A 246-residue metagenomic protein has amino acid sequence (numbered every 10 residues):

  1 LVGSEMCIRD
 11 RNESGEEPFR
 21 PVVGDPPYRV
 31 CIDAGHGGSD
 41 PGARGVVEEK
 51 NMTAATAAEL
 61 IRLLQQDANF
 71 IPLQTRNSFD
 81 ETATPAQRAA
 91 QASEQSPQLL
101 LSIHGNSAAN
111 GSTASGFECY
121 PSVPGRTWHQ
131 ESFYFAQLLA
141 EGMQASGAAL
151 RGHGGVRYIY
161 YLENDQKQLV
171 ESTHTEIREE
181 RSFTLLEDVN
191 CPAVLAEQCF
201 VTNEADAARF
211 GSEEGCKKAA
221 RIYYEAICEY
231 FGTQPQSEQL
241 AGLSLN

Functional and structural regions predicted by a protein language model:
L1-I8: Short, small-residue-biased leader/transition segments that mark boundaries at the very start of proteins
G3, P27, C191: Conserved catalytic motifs of the protein kinase core domain
R11, G15-R20, N51-N246: Active-site-proximal helix/loop segments of hydrolytic enzymes
V22-G24: Short, flexible hinge/linker loops that cap or flank conserved catalytic cores
P27-V46: Short glycine-rich His-centered loop
